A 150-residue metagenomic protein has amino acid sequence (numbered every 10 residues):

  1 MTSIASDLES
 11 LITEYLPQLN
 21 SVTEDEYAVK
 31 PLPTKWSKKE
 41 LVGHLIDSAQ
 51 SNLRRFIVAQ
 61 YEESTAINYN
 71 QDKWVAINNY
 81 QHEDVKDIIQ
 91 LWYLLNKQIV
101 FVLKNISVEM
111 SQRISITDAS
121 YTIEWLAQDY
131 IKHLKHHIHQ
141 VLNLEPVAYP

Functional and structural regions predicted by a protein language model:
M1-D25, D47-V58, K132-H133: Alpha-helical bundle segments that constitute or directly flank the non-heme di-iron/ferroxidase center
M1-I12, K35-V42, H82-I89, I123-A127: Amphipathic, non-membrane alpha-helical segments in soluble helical-bundle scaffolds
D7-L11, V75-Q112: Acidic/histidine-rich alpha-helical segments that form the ligand environment of transition-metal centers
Y15-Q18, V22-D25, E63, I106-E109 (+1 more regions): A short secondary-structure junction motif
Q18, V102, H137: Short alpha-helical functional segments enriched in proximate histidine and acidic residues
S21, H44, A59, V102-N105: Conserved catalytic core of Hanks-type protein kinase domains
T23, N70, E83-D84, I106-V108 (+1 more regions): General structural signal for secondary-structure boundaries
Y27-Q71, I114-P150: Short, contiguous alpha-helical
